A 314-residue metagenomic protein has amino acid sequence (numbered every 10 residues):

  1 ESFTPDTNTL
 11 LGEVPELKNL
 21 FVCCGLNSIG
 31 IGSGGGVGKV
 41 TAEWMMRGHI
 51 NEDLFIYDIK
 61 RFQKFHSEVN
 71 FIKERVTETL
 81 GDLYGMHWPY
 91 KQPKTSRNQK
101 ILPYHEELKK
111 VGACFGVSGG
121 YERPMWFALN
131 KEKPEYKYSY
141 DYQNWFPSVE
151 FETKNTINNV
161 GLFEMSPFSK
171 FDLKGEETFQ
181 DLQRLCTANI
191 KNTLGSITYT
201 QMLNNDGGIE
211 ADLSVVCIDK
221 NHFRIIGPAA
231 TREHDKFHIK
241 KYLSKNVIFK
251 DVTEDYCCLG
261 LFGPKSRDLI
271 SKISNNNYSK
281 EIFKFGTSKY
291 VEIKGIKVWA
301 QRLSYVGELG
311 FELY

Functional and structural regions predicted by a protein language model:
E1-V22, I29, P147-F151, N204: FAD-binding beta-loop-beta segment adjacent to the flavin cofactor pocket
V22-C24, I226: Short glycine-rich or small-residue beta-strand-to-loop segments that form or flank ligand, phosphate, metal/Fe-S
G30-I31, R232: Alpha-helix N-cap/loop-to-helix initiation residues
S33-F55: Internal hydrophobic alpha-helix adjacent to the cofactor/substrate pocket in enzyme cavities
E52-Y314: Glycine/proline-enriched, intrinsically flexible loops and inter-domain linkers
